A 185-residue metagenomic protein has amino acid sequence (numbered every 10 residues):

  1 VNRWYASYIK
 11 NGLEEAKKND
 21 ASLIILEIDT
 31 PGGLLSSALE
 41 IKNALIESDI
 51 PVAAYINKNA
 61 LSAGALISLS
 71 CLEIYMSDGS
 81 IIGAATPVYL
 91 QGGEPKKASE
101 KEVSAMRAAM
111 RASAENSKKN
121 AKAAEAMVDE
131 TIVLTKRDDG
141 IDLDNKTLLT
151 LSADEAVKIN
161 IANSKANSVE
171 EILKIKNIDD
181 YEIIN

Functional and structural regions predicted by a protein language model:
V1-N185: Soluble extramembrane regions of membrane proteins in the secretory/endomembrane system
